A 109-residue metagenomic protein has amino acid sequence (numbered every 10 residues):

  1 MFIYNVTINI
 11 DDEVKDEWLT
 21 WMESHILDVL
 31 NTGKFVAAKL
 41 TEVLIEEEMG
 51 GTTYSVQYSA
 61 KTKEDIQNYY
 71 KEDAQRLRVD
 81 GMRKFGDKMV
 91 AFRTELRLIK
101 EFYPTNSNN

Functional and structural regions predicted by a protein language model:
F2-N9, T41-E72: Short, well-ordered beta-strand segments in beta-rich or mixed alpha/beta enzyme and ligand-binding folds
V14-L40, R78-M82: Short amphipathic alpha-helical segments
K15-E17, D65-Q67, F102-Y103: Intrinsically disordered, low-complexity acidic/polar segments
E23, K71-Q75, N108-N109: Short intrinsically disordered coil segments
T32-V36, S59-E95: An amphipathic, aromatic/His-enriched active-site/gating alpha helix that lines ligand/cofactor pockets
K39-M49, D80-N109: Glycine-rich beta-strand-turn "strand-cap" elements at beta-sheet edges
